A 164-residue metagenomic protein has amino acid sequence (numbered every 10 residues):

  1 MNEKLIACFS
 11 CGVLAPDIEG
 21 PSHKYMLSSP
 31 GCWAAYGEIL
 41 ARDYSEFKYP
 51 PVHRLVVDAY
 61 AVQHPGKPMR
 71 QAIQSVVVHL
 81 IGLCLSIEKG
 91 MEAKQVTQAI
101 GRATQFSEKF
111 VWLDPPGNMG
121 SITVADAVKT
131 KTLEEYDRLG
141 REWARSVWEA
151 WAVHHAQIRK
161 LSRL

Functional and structural regions predicted by a protein language model:
M1-L164: Intrinsically disordered, low-complexity linkers and terminal regions that flank or interleave Cys/His-based
